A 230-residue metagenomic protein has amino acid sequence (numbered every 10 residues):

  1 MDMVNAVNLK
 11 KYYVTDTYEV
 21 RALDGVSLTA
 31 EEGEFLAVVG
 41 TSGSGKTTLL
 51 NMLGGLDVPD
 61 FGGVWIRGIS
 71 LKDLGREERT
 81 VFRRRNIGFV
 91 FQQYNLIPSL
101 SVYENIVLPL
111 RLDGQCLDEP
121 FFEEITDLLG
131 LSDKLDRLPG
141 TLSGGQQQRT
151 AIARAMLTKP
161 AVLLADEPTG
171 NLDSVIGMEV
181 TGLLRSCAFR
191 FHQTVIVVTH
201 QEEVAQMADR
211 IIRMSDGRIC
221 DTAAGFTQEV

Functional and structural regions predicted by a protein language model:
M1-Y12, D221-V230: ABC-family P-loop ATPase nucleotide-binding domain
M3-M214: ABC family nucleotide-binding domain
I211-A224: H-loop (His-switch) and adjacent beta-strand-loop-beta switch element of ABC-type ATPase nucleotide-binding domains
